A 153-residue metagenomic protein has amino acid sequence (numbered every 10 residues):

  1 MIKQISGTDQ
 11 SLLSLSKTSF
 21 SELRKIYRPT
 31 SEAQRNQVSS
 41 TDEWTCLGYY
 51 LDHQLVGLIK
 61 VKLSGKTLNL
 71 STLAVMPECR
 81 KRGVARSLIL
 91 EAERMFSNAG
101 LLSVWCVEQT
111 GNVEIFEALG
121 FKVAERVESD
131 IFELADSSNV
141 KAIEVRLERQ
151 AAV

Functional and structural regions predicted by a protein language model:
M1-Q10, V145-V153: Conserved N-terminal entry element of GNAT/NAT acetyltransferase domains
G7, L13-S39: Conserved GNAT-fold acetyl-CoA-binding loop/helix
T41-E43, L68: Short, small/polar residue-rich loop motifs at catalytic or cofactor-binding pockets
T45-G48, V104: Hydrophobic beta-strand residues of extracellular immunoglobulin-like
G48, Q54-K62, T67-A74: Conserved beta-strand in the GNAT
V75, K81-R94, A118: Conserved acetyl-CoA-binding loop-helix of GNAT-fold acetyltransferases
F96-E108: Conserved GNAT acetyl-CoA-binding A-motif
W105-V113, L119, R126-V153: C-terminal "cap" of GNAT-fold acetyltransferases
